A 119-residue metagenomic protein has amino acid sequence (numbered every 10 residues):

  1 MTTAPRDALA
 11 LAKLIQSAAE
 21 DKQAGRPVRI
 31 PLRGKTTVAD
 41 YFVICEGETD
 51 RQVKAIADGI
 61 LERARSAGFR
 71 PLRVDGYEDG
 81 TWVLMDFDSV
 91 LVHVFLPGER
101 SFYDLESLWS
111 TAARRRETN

Functional and structural regions predicted by a protein language model:
M1-G34, E48-A55, E62, A67 (+3 more regions): Long, contiguous binding/interaction regions
I30-E46, W82: Short, charge-patterned binding micro-sites
A39, S66-D75, D79-L84: Amphipathic, hydrophobic secondary-structure cores in small proteins
